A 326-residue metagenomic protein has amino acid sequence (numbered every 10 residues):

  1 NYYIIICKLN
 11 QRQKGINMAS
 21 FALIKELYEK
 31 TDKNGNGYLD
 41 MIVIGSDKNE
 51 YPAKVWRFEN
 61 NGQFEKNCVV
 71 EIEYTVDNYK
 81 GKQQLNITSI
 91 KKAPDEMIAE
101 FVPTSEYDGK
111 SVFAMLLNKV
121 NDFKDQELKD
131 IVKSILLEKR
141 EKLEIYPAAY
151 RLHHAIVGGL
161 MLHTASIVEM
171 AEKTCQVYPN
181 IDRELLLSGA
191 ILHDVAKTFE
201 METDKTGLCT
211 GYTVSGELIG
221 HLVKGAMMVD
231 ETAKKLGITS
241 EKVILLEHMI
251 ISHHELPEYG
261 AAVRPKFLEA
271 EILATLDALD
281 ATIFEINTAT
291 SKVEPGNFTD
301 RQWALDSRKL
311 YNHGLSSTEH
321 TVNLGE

Functional and structural regions predicted by a protein language model:
I5-A19: OB-fold nucleic-acid-binding modules
I16-K33: Structural detector for short beta-strands of small beta-barrel domains
D32-A53: OB-fold (S1/OB) nucleic-acid-binding surfaces
R57-E73: Short nucleic-acid-contacting surface segments enriched for D/E, G, S/T with interspersed K/R
T75-S105: OB-fold/S1-family single-stranded nucleic acid-binding modules
A93-G216, L256: Acidic/His-rich, divalent-metal-binding segments that scaffold phosphate/diphosphate chemistry
L152, K173-V293: Divalent metal-dependent catalytic cores for phosphoryl transfer on phosphate-bearing substrates
K266-E326: Acidic, carboxylate-rich catalytic segments that either coordinate divalent cations
